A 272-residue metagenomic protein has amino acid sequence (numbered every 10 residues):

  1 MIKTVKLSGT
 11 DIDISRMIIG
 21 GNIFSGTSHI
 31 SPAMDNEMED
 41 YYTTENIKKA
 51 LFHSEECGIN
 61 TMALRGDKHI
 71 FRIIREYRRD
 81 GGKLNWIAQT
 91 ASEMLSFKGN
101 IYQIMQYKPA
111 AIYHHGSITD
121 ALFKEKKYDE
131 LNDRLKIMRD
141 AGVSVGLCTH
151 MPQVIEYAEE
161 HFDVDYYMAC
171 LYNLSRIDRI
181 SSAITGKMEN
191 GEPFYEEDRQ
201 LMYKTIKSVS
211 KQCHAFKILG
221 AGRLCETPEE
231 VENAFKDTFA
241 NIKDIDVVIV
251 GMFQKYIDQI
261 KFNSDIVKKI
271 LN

Functional and structural regions predicted by a protein language model:
V5-R16, D35, Y42-F52, R78-D80 (+1 more regions): Structured C-terminal cap/extension of enzyme domains
I14-G21, M62-L64, L84-Q89, I112-H114 (+4 more regions): Hydrophobic faces of well-ordered beta-strands that scaffold small-molecule active sites in alpha/beta enzyme cores
H29-E45, W86-S96, A121-K124, G222-E229: Active-site mouth loops of central-metabolism enzymes
T44-K68, Q106-I112: Catalytic domains of carbohydrate-active enzymes, especially glycoside hydrolases
T61-D67, Q89-S92, A110-K126, S144-M151 (+2 more regions): Catalytic beta/alpha-barrel core
G66-G81, M94-G99, I118-L135, P152-Y157 (+2 more regions): Active-site-adjacent beta->alpha loops and helix N-cap segments on the catalytic face of soluble alpha/beta enzymes
R79-K83, Q106-A111, R139-A141, E160-M168 (+3 more regions): Glycine-enriched alpha-helix->loop->beta-strand junction motifs that scaffold or abut catalytic
F162-G186, P193: Histidine/lysine/aspartate-rich catalytic loop segments that bind and position anionic ligands
